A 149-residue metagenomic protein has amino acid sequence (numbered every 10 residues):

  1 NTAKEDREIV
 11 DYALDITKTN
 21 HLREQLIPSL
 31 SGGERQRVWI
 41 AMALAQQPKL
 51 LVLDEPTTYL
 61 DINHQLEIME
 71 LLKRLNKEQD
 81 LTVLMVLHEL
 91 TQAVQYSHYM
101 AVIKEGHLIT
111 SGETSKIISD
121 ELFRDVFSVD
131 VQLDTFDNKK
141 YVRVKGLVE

Functional and structural regions predicted by a protein language model:
T2, L26-L30, E34: Conserved ABC ATPase signature
K4-L22: Conserved ABC ATPase "signature" region
Q47: Conserved catalytic motifs of ABC-family nucleotide-binding domains
L51-E55: Catalytic Walker B motif of ABC-type/P-loop ATPase nucleotide-binding domains
L66-Q79: Helical segment within the ABC ATPase nucleotide-binding domain
V126-E149: ABC ATPase nucleotide-binding domains
